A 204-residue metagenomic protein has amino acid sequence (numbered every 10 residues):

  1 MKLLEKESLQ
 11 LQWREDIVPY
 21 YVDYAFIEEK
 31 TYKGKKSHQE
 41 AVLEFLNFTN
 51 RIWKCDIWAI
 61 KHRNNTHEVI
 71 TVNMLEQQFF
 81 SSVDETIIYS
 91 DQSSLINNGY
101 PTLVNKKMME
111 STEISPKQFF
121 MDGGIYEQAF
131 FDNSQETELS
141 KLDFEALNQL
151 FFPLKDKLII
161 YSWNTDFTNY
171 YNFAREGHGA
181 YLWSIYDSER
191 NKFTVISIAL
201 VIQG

Functional and structural regions predicted by a protein language model:
L3-D156: Extended, low-hydrophobicity segments enriched in charged/polar residues
K141-G204: Acidic, proline/glycine-rich low-complexity IDRs
